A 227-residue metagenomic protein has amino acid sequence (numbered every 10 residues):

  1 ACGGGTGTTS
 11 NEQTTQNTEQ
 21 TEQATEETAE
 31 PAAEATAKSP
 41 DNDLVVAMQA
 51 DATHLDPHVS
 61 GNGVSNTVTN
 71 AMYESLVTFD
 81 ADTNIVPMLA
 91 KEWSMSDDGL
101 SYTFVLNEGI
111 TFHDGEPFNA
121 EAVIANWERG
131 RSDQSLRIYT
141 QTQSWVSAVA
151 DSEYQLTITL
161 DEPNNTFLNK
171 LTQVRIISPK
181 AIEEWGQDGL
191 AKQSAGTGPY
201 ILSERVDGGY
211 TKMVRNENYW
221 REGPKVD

Functional and structural regions predicted by a protein language model:
C2-N11: Bacterial lipoprotein signal-peptidase II cleavage site
Q20-V45: N-terminal low-complexity, Pro/Thr/Ser-rich intrinsically disordered segments that act as propeptides or flexible
D41-A50, K91, S101-F104, V123-N126 (+4 more regions): Short, well-ordered beta-strand elements
A47-D97, E128, A195-G196: N-terminal lobe/hinge region of extracytoplasmic solute-binding protein
A52-V59, T83-V86, H113, T166-N169 (+2 more regions): Short, solvent-exposed loop/turn elements at domain surfaces
D80, L171-V226: Gly/Pro-rich hinge or "lid" segments in bacterial periplasmic/extracellular proteins
K91-S135, T157: Aromatic- and charge-enriched surface segment that lines or borders ligand/interaction sites
T140-I182, E204-V206: Surface-exposed binding/hinge segments that line and control ligand-binding clefts or catalytic entry sites
